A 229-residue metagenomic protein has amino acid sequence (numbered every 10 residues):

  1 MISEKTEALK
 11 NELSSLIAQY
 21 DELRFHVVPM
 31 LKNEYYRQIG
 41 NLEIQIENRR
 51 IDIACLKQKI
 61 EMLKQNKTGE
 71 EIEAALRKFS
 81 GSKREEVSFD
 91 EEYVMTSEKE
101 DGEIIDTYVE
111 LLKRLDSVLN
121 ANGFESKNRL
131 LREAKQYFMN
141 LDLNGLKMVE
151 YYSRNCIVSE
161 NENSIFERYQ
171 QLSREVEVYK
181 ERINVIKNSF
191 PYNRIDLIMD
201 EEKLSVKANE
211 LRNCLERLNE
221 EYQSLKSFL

Functional and structural regions predicted by a protein language model:
M1-L229: C-terminal accessory/regulatory regions appended to core domains
